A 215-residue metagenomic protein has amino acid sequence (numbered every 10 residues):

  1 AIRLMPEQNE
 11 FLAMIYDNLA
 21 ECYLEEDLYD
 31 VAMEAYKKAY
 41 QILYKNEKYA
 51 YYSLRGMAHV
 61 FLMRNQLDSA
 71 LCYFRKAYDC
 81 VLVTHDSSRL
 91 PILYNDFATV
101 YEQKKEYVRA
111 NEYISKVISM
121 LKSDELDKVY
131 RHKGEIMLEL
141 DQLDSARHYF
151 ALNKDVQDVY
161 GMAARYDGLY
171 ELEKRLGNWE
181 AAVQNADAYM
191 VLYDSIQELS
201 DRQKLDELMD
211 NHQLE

Functional and structural regions predicted by a protein language model:
A1-M5, Y23, Y36, L43 (+9 more regions): Eukaryotic all-alpha helical interaction scaffolds
L4-Q8, L43-K48, L82-D86, S119-E125 (+2 more regions): Short coil/turn linkers that connect adjacent helices within long alpha-helical scaffolds, especially alpha-solenoid
E10-E25, K48-M63, R89-T99, K128-E135 (+1 more regions): Conserved alpha-helical positions within TPR/SEL1-like repeat arrays
D68, D144-R147, A151-E215: Hydrophobic positions within repeat-based interaction scaffolds
